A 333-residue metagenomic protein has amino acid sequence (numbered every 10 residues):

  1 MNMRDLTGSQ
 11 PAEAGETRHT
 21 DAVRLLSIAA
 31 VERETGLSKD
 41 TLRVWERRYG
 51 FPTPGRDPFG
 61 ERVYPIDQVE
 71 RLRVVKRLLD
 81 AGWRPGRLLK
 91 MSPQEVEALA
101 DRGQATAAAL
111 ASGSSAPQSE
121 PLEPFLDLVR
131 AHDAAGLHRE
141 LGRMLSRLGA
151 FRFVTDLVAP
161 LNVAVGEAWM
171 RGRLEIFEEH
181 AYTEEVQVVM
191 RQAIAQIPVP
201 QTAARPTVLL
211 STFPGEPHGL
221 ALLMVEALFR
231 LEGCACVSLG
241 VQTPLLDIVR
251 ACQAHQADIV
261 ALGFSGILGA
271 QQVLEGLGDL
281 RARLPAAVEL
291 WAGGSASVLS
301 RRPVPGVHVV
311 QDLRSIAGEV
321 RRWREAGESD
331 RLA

Functional and structural regions predicted by a protein language model:
N2-L26: A detector for short, charged/polar N-terminal pre-domain segments
E13-E16, R102-A108, S329-A333: Intrinsically disordered or compositionally simple regulatory linkers and C-terminal tails in signal-transduction
H19-A22, P52-G55, R143-M144, A203-P206 (+2 more regions): A short alpha-helix capping/helix-coil boundary motif
D21, E34, D67, P217-H218 (+1 more regions): Charged, low-complexity surface patches
L26-S27, D40, R73, M224 (+1 more regions): Short Gly/charged-rich anion-binding patches and loops
E34, K39-P198: Long amphipathic alpha-helical segments
A168, R173-E175, H180-A333: C-terminal regulatory/effector modules of DNA-binding transcriptional regulators
